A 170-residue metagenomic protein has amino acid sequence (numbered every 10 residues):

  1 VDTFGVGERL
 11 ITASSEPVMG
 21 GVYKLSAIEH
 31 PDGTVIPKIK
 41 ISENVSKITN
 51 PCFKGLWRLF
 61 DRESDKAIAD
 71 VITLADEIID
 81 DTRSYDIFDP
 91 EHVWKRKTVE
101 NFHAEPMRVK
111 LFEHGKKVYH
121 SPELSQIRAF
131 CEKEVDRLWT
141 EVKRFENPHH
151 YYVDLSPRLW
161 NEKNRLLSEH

Functional and structural regions predicted by a protein language model:
D2-H170: Gly/Ser/Thr/Ala-enriched C-terminal appendages of enzymes
